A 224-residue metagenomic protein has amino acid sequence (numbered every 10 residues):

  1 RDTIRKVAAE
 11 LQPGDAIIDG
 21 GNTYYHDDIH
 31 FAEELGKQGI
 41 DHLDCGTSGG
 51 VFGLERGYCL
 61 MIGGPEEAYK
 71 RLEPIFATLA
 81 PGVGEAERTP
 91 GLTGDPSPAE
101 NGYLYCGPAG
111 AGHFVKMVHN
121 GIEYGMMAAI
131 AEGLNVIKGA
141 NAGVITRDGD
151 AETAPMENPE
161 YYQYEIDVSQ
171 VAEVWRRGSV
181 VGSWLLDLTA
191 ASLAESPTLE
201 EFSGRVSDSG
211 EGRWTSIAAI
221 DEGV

Functional and structural regions predicted by a protein language model:
D2-A16, G20-R71: Rossmann-fold NAD(P)-binding glycine/threonine-rich loop
I18, K37, I75-T78, S216: Metallocofactor- and cofactor-centric catalytic cores in central/energy metabolism, strongly enriched
G57, R71, T78, V83-V224: Helical "substrate-binding/catalytic lid" subdomain of Rossmann-like NAD(P)-dependent dehydrogenases/reductases
